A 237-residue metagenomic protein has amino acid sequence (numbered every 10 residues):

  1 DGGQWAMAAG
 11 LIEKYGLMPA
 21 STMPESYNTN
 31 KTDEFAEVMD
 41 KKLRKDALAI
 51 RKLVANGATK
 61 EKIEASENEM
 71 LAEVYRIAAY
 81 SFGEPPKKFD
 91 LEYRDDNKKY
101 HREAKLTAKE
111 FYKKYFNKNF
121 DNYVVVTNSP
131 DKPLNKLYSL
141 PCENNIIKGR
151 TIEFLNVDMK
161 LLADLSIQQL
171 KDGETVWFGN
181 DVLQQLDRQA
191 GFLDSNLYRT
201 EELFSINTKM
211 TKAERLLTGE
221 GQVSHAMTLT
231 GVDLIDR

Functional and structural regions predicted by a protein language model:
D1-I206, M210-M227, V232-R237: Catalytic-core signature of thiol
